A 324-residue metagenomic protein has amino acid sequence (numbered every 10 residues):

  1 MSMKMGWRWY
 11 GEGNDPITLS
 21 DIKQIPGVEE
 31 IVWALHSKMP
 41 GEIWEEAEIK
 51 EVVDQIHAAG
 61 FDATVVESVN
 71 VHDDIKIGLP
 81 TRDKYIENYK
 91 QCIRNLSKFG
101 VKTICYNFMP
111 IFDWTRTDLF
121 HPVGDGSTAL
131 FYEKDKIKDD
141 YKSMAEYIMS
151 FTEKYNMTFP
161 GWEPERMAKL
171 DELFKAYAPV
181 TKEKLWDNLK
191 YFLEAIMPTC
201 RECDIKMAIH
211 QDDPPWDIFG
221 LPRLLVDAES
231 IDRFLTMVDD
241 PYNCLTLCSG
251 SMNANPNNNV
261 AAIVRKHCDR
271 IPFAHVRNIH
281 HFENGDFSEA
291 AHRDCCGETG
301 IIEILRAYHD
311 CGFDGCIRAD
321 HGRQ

Functional and structural regions predicted by a protein language model:
M1-G6, G11-G13, S20, V53-A58 (+8 more regions): Histidine-acidic metal/acid-base catalytic patches
D15-D21, I25-P40: N-terminal ordered "arm"
D15-P16, I25, I43-A63: Glycine-rich, positively charged N-terminal anion/phosphate-binding segment
A34-K50, F219: Glycine-rich, proline-tolerant flexible connector loops at the mouths of alpha/beta enzymes
H36-S37, N70, P110-I111, P214 (+1 more regions): Conserved beta-strand edge residues that scaffold enzyme active sites
V65-F99, T103-V123, S127, K134-A145: Acidic/aromatic-lined carbohydrate-recognition and catalytic surfaces of CAZymes acting on diverse glycans
I111-N188: Extended, charge-rich helix/loop segments that form flexible, surface "patches" used to engage negatively charged
